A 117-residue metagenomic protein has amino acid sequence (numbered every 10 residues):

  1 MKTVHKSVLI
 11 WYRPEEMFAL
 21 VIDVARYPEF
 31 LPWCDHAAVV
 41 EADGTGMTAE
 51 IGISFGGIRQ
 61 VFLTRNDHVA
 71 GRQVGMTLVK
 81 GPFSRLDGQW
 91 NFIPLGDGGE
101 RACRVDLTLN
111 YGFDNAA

Functional and structural regions predicted by a protein language model:
M1, F30-P32, I58-R59, F83-R85: Short solvent-exposed loop/turn micro-motifs enriched in small/polar/acidic residues
M1-T45: Hydrophobic ligand-binding cavity/cleft-lining segments
K6-V8, A37, I53, F62-D67 (+2 more regions): Hydrophobic/aromatic beta-strand elements that line small-molecule binding cavities or substrate pockets in beta-rich
R13-P14, G71, L95-G98: Short loop segments at secondary-structure junctions
M17-V21, Y27, A49, N66 (+2 more regions): Hydrophobic pocket/interface hotspot
A38-F83, E100: Glycine-rich portal/gate segments that line the openings of hydrophobic small-molecule binding cavities
T77-A117: Beta-strand/loop substructures that line and gate deep hydrophobic ligand-binding cavities in soluble
